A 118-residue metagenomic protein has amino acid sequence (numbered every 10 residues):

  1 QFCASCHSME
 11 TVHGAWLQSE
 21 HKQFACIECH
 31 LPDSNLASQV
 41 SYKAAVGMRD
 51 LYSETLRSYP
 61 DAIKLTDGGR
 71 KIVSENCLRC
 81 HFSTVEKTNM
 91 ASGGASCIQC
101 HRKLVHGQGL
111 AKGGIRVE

Functional and structural regions predicted by a protein language model:
Q1-E118: Short sequence/structural segments immediately N-terminal
